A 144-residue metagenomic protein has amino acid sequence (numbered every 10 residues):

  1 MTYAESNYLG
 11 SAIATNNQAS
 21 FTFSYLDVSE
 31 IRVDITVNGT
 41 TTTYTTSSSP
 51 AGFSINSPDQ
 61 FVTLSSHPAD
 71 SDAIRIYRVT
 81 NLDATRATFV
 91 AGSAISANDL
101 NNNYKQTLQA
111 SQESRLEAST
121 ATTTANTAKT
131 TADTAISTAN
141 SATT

Functional and structural regions predicted by a protein language model:
M1-N101: N-terminal assembly/attachment segments of tailed bacteriophage virion structural proteins
T2-Y3, D72-T144: Non-transmembrane elongated oligomeric "stalk/shaft" segments that connect baseplates/barrels to distal
